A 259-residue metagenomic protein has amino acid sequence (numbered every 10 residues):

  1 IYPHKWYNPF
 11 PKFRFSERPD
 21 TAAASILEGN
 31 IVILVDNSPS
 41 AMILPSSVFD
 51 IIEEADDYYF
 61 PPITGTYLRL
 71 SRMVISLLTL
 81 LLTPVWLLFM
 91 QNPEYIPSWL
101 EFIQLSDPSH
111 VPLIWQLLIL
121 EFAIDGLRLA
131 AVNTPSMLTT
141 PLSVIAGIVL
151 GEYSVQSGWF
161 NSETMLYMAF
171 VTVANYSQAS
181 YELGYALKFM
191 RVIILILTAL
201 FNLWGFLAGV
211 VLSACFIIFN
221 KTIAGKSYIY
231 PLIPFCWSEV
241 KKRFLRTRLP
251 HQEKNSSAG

Functional and structural regions predicted by a protein language model:
I1-L113, L183, I223-H251: Cytosolic regulatory modules rich in charged/polar residues
I31, W159, L203: Short glycine/serine/threonine/alanine-rich loop segments
I75-Q91, S106-E182, A186-L187, V192-T198: Transmembrane alpha-helix detector for multi-pass membrane proteins
S162-T164, M168-G259: Hydrophobic alpha-helical transmembrane segments of membrane transport and translocation systems, primarily multi-pass
